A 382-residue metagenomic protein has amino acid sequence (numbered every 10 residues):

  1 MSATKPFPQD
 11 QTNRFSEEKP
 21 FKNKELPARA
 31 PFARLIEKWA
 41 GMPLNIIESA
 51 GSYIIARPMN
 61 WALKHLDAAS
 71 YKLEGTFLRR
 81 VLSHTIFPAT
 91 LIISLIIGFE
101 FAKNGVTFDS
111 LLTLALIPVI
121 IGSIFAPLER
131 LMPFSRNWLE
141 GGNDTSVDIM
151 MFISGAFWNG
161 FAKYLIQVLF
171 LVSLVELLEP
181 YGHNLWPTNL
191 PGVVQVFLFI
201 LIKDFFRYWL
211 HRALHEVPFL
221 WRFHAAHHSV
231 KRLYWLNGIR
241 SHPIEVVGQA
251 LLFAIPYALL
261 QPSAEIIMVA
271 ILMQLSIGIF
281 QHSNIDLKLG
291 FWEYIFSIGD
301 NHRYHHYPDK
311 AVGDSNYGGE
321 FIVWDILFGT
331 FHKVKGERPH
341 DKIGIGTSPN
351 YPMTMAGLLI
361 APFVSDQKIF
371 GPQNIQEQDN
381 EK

Functional and structural regions predicted by a protein language model:
S2-F87, I375-K382: Transit-peptide-like, low-complexity N-terminal presequences and other terminal intrinsically disordered regions
A33-A40, L44-I55, M59, L63-L66 (+8 more regions): Membrane-interacting alpha-helical segments
R80-P88, S110-P118, D144-D148, P191-V196 (+2 more regions): Residue-level signature of transmembrane alpha-helical entry/exit and packing/kink sites in multi-pass membrane
T85-E100, V119-A126: Hydrophobic core of alpha-helical transmembrane segments in multi-pass integral membrane proteins
I97-L111: Short, hydrophobic transmembrane alpha-helix segments
N104-V106, S123-M150, F170-P187: Membrane-helix interface linkers and caps
V147-K342, T347: Membrane-embedded catalytic scaffold of the fatty acid hydroxylase/desaturase
H340-K382: A membrane-cytosol interface segment of integral membrane proteins
